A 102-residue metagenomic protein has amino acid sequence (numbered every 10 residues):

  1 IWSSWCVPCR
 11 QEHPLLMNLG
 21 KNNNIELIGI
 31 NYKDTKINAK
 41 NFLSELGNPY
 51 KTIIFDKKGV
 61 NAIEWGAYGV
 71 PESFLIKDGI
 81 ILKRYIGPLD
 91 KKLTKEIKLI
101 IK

Functional and structural regions predicted by a protein language model:
I1-N18: Conserved redox-active cysteine motifs that mediate thiol-disulfide chemistry, especially di-cysteine Cys-X(1-2)-Cys
W5, Y32-D34, I80: Short, glycine/serine-rich, charged loops/turns that create anion-binding and catalytic segments at active sites
V7, D34-N38, V60, K91-K92: Short alpha-helical
Q11-P14, K40-N41, W65-Y68: Generic recognition of short, well-ordered alpha-helical segments
L15, Y32-D34, P88: Short "lid" loop at the C-terminus of a central beta-strand within the Rossmann-like core of SAM-dependent
L19-K58, V70: Conserved segment of the thioredoxin-like fold in thiol-based oxidoreductases
S44-P49, D56-I101: Thiol/disulfide oxidoreductase modules built on the thioredoxin-like
